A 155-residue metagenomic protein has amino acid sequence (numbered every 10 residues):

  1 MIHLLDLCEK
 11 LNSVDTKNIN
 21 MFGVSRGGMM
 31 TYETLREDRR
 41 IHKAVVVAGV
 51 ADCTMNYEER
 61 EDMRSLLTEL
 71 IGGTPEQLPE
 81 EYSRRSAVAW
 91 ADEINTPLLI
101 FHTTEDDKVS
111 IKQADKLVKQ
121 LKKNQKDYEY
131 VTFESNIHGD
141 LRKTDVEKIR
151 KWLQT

Functional and structural regions predicted by a protein language model:
M1-N12: Alpha/beta-hydrolase active-site loop
V14-V24: Alpha/beta-hydrolase fold nucleophile elbow
G28-R39: Short glycine-enriched nucleophile-adjacent loop and the immediately C-terminal alpha-helix near the catalytic center
V45-M55: Active-site nucleophile loop of the alpha/beta-hydrolase fold
T54-W90, T96: Mobile cap/lid helix-loop segments that gate and shape the active-site cleft of serine hydrolases
I94, I100-H102, D106: Short beta-strand/loop motif that positions the catalytic acidic residue of the alpha/beta-hydrolase fold
D107-Q113: Conserved alpha/beta-hydrolase "acid-adjacent" motif
D115-T155: C-terminal catalytic histidine-bearing segment of alpha/beta-hydrolase fold enzymes
